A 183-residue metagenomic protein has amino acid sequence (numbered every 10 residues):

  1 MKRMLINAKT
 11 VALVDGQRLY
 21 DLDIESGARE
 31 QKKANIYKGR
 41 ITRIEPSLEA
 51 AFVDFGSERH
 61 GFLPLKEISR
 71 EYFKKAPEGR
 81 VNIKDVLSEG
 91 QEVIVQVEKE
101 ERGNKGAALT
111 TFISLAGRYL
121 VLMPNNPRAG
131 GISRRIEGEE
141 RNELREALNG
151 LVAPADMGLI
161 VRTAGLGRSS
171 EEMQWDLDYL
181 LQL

Functional and structural regions predicted by a protein language model:
M1-L183: Single-stranded RNA-binding surfaces
